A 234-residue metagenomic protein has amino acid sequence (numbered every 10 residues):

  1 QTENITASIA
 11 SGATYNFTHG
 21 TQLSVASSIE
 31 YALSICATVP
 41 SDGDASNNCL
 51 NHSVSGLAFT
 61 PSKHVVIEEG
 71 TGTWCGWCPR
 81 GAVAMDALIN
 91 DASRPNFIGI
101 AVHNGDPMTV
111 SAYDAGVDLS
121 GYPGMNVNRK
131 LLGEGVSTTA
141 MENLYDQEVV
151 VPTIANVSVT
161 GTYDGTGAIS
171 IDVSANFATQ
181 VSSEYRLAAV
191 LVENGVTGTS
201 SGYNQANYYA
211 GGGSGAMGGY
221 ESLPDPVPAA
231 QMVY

Functional and structural regions predicted by a protein language model:
Q1, G12, H19, A32-A37 (+1 more regions): Buried hydrophobic-core signal for structured, non-transmembrane domains
T2-A26: Intrinsically disordered, low-complexity Pro/Gly/Ser/Thr-rich segments with frequent PxxP/GP/PP motifs and embedded
T14-T18, C49-N51, A168-D172: Intrinsic-disorder/low-complexity, polar/charged segments enriched in Ser/Thr/Lys/Arg/Asp/Glu/Gln
S24-A58: Terminal connector regions
S27-I29, P61, V181-Y185: Short loop/turn segments at connectors of secondary-structure elements within structured domains
P40-S41, P95-Y234: Short, conserved sequence motifs used for protein processing/export or organelle targeting and for catalysis
F59-F97: Local sequence-structure signature of Cys/Sec-based thiol-disulfide redox active-site neighborhoods
